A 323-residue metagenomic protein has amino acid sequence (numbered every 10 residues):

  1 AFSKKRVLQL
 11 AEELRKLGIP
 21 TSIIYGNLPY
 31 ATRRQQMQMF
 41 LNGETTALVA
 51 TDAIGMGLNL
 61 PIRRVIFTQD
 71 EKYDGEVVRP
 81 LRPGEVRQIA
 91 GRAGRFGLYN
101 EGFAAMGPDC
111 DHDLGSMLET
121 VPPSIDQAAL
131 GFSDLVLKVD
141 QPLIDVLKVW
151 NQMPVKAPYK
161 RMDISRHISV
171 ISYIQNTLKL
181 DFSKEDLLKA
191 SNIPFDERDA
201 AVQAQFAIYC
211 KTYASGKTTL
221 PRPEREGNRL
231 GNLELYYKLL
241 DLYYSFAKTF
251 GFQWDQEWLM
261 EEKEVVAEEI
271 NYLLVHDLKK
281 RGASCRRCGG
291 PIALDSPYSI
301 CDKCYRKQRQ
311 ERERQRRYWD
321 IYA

Functional and structural regions predicted by a protein language model:
A1-L17, T21-Y25, D163: Conserved strand-helix element at the start of the C-terminal RecA-like helicase core
F2-K5, I23-Q35, T51-G55: Conserved helicase motor
L8-E12, K16, R34-Q38, M56 (+1 more regions): Solvent-exposed alpha-helical segments within well-ordered globular domains of core cellular machineries
K16-S22, Q38-T45: P-loop NTPase motor module signature
F40-N59: Conserved two-lobed SF2 helicase motor
L60, R64-D74, V78-T120: Conserved segment of the helicase C-terminal RecA-like domain
L114-Q141: Conserved P-loop NTPase
S133-A323: Non-catalytic terminal extensions of ATP-dependent helicases
